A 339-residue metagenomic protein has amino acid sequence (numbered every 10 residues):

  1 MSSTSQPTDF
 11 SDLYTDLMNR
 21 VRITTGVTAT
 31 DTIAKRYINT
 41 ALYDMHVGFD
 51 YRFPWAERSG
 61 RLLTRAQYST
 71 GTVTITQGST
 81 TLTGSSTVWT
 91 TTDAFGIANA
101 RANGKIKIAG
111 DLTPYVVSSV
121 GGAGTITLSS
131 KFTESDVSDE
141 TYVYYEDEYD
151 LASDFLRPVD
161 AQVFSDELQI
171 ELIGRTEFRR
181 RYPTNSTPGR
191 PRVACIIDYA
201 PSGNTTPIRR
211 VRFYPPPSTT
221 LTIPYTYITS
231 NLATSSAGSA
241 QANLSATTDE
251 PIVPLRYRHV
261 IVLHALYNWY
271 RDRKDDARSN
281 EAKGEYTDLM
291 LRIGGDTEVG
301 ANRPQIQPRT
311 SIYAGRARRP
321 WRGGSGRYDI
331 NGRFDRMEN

Functional and structural regions predicted by a protein language model:
M1-T80, T87-N339: Glycine-enriched, solvent-exposed interface loops adjoining structured elements
